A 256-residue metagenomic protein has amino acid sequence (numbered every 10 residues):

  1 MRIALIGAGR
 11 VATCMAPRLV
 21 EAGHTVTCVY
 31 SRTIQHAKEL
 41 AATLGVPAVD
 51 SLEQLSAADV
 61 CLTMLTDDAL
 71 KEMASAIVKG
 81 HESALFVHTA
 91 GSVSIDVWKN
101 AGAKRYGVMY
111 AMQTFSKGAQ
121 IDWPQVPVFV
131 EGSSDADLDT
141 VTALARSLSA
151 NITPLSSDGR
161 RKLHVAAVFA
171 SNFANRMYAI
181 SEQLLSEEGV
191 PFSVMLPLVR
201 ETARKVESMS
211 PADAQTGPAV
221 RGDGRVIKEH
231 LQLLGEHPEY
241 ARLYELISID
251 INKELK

Functional and structural regions predicted by a protein language model:
M1, H24-C28, A58-C61, E82-F86 (+1 more regions): Short active-site oxyanion
M1-D50: NAD(P)+-binding Rossmann beta1-loop-alpha1 motif at the extreme N-terminus of oxidoreductases
T13, P17-E21, A42, S75 (+3 more regions): Short, well-ordered alpha-helices that flank and scaffold nucleotide-derived cofactor binding pockets
A22, H36, L40-T43, Q120-E207: Internal alpha-helical scaffold of NAD(P)-dependent oxidoreductase catalytic cores
Y30, L62, A167-A170, A174 (+2 more regions): Amphipathic, non-transmembrane alpha-helical scaffold segments
I34-K38, T43-Q120: Rossmann-like NAD(P)(H) cofactor-binding subdomain of soluble oxidoreductases
R200-K256: Interdomain hinge/lid region at the active-site interface of Rossmann-like NAD(P)-dependent oxidoreductases
